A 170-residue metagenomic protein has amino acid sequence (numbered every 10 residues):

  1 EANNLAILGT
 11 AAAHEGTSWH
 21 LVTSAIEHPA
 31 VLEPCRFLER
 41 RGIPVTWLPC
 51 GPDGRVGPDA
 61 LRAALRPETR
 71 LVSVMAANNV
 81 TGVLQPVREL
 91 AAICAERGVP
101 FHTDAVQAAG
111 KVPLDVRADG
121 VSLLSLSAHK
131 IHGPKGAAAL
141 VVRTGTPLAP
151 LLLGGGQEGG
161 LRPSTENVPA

Functional and structural regions predicted by a protein language model:
E1-A170: Pyridoxal 5′-phosphate
